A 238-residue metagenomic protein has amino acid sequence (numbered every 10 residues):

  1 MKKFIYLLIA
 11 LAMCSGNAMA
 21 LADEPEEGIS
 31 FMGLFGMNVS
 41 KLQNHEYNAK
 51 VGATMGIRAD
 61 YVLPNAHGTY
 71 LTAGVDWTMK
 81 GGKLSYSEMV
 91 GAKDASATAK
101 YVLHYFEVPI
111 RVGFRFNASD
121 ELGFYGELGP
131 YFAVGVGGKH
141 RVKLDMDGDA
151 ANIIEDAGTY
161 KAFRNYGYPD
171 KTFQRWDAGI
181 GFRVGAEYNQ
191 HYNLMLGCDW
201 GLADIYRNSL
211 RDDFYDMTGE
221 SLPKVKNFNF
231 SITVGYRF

Functional and structural regions predicted by a protein language model:
M1-E26: Cleavable N-terminal export/targeting peptides
A20-D60, F173, N229, G235-F238: Short glycine/proline- and aromatic-enriched beta-strand/turn motifs that initiate or cap beta-hairpins
E27-I29, A49-A53, V102-V108, L122 (+2 more regions): Residues that define the transmembrane beta-barrel architecture of outer-membrane proteins
G33-M37, A53-Y61, V75-W77, V108-F114 (+4 more regions): Residues on the lipid-exposed face of transmembrane beta-strands in outer-membrane beta-barrel proteins
K41-E46, K93-A99, G167-D170, D216-L222: Extracellular loop and loop/strand-boundary signature of outer-membrane beta-barrel proteins
Q43-A49, K83-G91, G138-D147, R207-D213: Outer-membrane beta-barrel translocator domains and adjoining extracellular loop/strand segments of Gram-negative
A66-L71, D120, Q190-L196: Repeated loop/turn-to-beta-strand initiation elements of outer-membrane beta-barrel proteins
P169-T172, D177-F182, E187-F238: Predominantly the C-terminal beta-signal and adjacent terminal strand-loop region of outer-membrane beta-barrel
